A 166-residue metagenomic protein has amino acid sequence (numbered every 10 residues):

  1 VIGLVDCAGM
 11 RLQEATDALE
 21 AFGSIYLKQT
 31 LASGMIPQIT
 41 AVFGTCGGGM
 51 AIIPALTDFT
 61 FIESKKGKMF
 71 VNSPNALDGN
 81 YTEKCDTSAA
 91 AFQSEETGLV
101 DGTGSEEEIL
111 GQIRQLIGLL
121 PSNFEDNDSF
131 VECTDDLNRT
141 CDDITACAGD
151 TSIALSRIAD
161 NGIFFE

Functional and structural regions predicted by a protein language model:
V5-E125: Conserved catalytic cores of soluble enzyme domains, especially glycine-rich substrate-binding beta-alpha loops
A90, E96, E107-E166: Intrinsically disordered, low-complexity segments enriched in small/flexible residues
